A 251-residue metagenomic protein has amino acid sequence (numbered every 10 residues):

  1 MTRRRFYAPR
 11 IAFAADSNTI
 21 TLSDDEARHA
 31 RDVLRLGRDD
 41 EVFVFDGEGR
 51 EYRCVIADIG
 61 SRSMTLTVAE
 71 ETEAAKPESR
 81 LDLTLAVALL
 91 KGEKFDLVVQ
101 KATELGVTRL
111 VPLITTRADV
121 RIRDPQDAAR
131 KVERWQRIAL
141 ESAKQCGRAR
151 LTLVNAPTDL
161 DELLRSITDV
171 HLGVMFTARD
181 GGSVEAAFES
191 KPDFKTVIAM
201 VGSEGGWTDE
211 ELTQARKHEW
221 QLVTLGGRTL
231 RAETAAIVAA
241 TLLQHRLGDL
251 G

Functional and structural regions predicted by a protein language model:
M1-A74: N-terminal positively charged helical leader segments and presequences
I20-L22, R80-T84, K195-I198, K217-L225: Glycine/charged-rich beta-loop-alpha catalytic/anionic-binding loops adjacent to active sites
L66, L151-N155, L222: Generic structural signal for residues in well-ordered beta-strands
T72, E204-G205, G227-L230: Short, acidic/turn-prone active-site loops that include or flank metal/cofactor- and phosphate-binding residues
E73-M175: RNA substrate-binding interface of SAM-dependent RNA methyltransferases
V170-G206, E211, W220-V223: Active-site/ligand-binding-proximal alpha/beta "capping" segment
D209-G251: Structured adenosyl-cofactor binding patch, chiefly the S-adenosyl-L-methionine
